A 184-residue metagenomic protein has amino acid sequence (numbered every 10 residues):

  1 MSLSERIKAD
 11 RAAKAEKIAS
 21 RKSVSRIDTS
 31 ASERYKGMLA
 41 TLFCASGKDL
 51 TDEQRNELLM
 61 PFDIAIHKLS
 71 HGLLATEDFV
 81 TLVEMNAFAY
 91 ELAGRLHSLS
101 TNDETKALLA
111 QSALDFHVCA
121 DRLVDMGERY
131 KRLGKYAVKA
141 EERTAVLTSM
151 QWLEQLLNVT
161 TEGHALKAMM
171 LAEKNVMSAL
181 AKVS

Functional and structural regions predicted by a protein language model:
M1-R34: Short Lys/Arg-rich cationic patches that frequently serve as NLS/NoLS or arginine-rich RNA/DNA-binding motifs
E16-A19, S23, L69, V124 (+3 more regions): Short intrinsically disordered, low-complexity segments
V24-S46, V83-T101: Long, acidic, intrinsically disordered low-complexity segments
S32-L74, A107-A137, S178: Short, flexible domain-boundary/linker segments around small modular repeats
T76-L96, V138-L156: Extracellular/lumenal glycan-associated surfaces
L99-A110, T160, H164-A165: HEAT/armadillo-like alpha-solenoid scaffolds in large eukaryotic assembly and transport factors
K131-S184: Amphipathic alpha-helical binding modules
